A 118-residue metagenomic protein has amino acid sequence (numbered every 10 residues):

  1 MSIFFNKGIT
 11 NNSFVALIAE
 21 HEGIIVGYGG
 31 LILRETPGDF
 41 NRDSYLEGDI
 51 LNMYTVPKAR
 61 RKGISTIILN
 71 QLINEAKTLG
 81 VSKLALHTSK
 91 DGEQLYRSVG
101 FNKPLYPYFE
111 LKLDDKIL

Functional and structural regions predicted by a protein language model:
M1-A16: Active-site rim helix/loop that mediates acceptor-substrate recognition in acyltransferases
I18, I24-L33, D49, Y54: Conserved beta-strand in the GNAT
L33-G38, A85-H87, E93, R97 (+1 more regions): Conserved catalytic-core motifs of GNAT/GCN5-like acyltransferases
F40-Y45, G63, H87: Residues at secondary-structure transition points
N41-P57, F109: Conserved acetyl-CoA binding element of GNAT-fold acetyltransferases
A59-Q71: Conserved acetyl-CoA pyrophosphate-binding loop and the N-cap/start of the following alpha-helix in GNAT-like
L69, A76-T88: Conserved GNAT acetyl-CoA-binding A-motif
